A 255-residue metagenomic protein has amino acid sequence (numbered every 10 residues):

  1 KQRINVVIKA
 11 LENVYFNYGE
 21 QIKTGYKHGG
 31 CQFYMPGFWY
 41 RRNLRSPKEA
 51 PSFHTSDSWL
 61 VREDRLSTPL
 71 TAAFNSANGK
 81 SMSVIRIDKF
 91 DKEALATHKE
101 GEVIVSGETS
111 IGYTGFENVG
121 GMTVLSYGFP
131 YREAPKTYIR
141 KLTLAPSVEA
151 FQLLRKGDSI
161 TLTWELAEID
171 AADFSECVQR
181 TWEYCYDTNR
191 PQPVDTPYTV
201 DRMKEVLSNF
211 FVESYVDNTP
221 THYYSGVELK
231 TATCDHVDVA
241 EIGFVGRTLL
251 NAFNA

Functional and structural regions predicted by a protein language model:
K1-K156: Beta-strand/loop-rich accessory regions of lumenal/periplasmic or secreted enzymes, predominantly carbohydrate-active
I4, Q152-A171: Short Pro-Gly-centered flexible turn/kink motifs
G25, F33, W39, A171 (+2 more regions): General N-terminal targeting signals
T71-A73, V124-P130, I160-A167, V178-T181 (+4 more regions): Long, contiguous hydrophobic alpha-helical segments, chiefly transmembrane helices and signal peptides
S76-K92, I160-E165, F174-E183: Short, charged N-terminal helix-start/capping segments
L154, A172-A240: Low-complexity, Ser/Thr/Pro/Gly-enriched N-terminal "stalk/linker" regions
F244-A255: Well-ordered alpha-helical scaffold segments within catalytic/enzyme domains
